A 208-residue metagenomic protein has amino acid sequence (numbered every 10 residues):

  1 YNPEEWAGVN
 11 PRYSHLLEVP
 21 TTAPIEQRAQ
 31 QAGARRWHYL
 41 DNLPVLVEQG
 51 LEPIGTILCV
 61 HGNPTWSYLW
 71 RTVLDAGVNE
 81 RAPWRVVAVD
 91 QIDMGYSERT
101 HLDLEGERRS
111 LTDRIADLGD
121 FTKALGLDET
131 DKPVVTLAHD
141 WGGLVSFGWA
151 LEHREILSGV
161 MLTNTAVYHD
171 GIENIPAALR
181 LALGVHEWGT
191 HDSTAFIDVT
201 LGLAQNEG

Functional and structural regions predicted by a protein language model:
Y1-R28, L43-Q49, P53-T56, L69 (+3 more regions): Flexible "cap/lid" subdomain of the alpha/beta-hydrolase fold that forms the substrate-access gate
Q30-R36: Glycine-centered tight beta-turn/hairpin loop motif at sheet-sheet or coil-to-beta transitions
G33, E80-A82, D128-T130: Short, structurally constrained coil/turn elements that cap an alpha-helix or connect an alpha-helix to the following
R36-H38, R85: Conserved beta-strand segments of alpha/beta enzyme cores
H38, H61, H139: Histidine-centered active-site/metal-ligand motif
C59-G62, A88: Structural cue for short, hydrophobic secondary-structure segments
N63-D75: The serine-hydrolase catalytic nucleophile loop
T72-W84, E152: A short, Lys/Arg-enriched amphipathic alpha-helix followed by its capping loop at the start of a domain
